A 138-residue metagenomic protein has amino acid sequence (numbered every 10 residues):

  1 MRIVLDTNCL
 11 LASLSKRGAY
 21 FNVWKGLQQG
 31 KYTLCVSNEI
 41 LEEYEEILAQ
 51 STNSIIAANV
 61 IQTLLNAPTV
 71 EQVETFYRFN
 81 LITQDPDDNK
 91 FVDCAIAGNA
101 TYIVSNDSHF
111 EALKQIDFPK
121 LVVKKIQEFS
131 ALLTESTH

Functional and structural regions predicted by a protein language model:
M1-I3: Residues that mark the start of a beta-strand
L5, S15, F21-A49: PIN/NYN-family metal-dependent endoribonuclease catalytic core
D6-T7, V36-S37, N106, K125: A secondary-structure boundary/capping signal
L10, I40, H109-F110: Alpha-helix capping/helix-boundary segments
G26, L64, C94, Q115: Hydrophobic/aromatic ligand-binding patch that stacks against planar heteroaromatic rings of cofactors or nucleotides
N38-L65, L132-H138: Extended, non-globular alpha-helical segments
T69-I103, S108, A112: Active-site neighborhoods of divalent-metal-dependent phosphate/nucleic-acid chemistry enzymes
N89, S108-H138: Acidic, PIN/NYN-like endoribonuclease modules and their adjacent C-terminal/linker elements
